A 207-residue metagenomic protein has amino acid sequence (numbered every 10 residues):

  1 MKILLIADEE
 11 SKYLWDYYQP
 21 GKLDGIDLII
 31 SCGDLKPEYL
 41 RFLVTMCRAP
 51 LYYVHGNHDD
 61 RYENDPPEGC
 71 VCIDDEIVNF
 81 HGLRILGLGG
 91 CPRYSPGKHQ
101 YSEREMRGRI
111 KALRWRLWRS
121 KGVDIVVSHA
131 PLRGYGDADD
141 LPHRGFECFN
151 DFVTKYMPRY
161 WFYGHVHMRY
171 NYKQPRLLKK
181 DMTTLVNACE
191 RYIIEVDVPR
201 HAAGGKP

Functional and structural regions predicted by a protein language model:
M1-V44, R114-G122: N-terminal active-site segment of His-dependent metallophosphoesterases
K2, I6, W15-Y17, N64-D65 (+5 more regions): Binuclear metal-dependent phosphoesterase catalytic core
L5-A7, L28-D34, Y52-N57, I73 (+4 more regions): Active-site neighborhood of phospho(di)ester-bond hydrolases with catalytic His/Asp-centered motifs
L5-L14, H55-R144: Conserved catalytic scaffold of divalent metal-dependent phosphoesterases
E10-L14, L35-R41, N57-E63, R93-G97 (+3 more regions): Active-site environment of divalent metal-dependent phosphoester hydrolases
L14-P20, E38-R41, V71-I73, K111-W115 (+2 more regions): A generic local structural motif
I26-D27, C47-R48, G69-C70, V123 (+1 more regions): Short, well-ordered alpha-helix to beta-strand connector turns
C47-H58, F146-F149: A short, gly/pro- and small-residue-rich
